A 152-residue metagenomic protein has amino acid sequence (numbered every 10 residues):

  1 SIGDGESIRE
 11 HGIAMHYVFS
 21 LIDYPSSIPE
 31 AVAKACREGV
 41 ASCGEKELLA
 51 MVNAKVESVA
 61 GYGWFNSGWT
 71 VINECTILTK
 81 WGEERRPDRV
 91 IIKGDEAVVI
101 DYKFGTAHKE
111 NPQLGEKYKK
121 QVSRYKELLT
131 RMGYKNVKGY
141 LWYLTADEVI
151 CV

Functional and structural regions predicted by a protein language model:
S1-A97, Y118-S123, E127, R131 (+2 more regions): Nuclease catalytic cores
E96, Y102-G115: Short beta-strand-loop-alpha-helix junction that forms the active-site gateway of nucleic-acid-processing nucleases
E110-Q113, M132-K138: Short conserved catalytic/interaction loops centered on acidic-Pro-aromatic/His motifs
D147-V152: C-terminal polymerase-core module
